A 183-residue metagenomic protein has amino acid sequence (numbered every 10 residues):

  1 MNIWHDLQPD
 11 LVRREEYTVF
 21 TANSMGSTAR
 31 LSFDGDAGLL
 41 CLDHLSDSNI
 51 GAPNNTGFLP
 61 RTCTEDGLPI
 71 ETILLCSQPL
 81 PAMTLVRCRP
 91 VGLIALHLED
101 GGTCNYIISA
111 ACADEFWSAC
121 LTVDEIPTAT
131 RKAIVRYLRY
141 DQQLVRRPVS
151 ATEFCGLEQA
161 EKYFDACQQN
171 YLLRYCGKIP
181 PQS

Functional and structural regions predicted by a protein language model:
M1-S183: Hydrophobic N-terminal alpha-helices or hydrophobic patches in metabolic proteins across all domains of life
